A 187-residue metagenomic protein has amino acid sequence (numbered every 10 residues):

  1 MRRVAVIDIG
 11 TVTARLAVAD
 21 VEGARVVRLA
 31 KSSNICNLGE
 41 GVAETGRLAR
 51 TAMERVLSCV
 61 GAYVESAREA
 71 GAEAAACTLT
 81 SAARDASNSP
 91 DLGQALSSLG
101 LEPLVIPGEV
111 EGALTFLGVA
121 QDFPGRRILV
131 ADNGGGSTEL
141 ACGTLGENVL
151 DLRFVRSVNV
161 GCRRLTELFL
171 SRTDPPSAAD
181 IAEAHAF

Functional and structural regions predicted by a protein language model:
M1-T11, A17-V130, A141-F187: Nucleotide/phosphate-binding catalytic cleft detector across ATP-hydrolyzing and phosphate-transferring enzymes
G136-L140: Active-site-adjacent helix-turn-beta-strand microarchitecture at beta-sheet edges that either contains or buttresses
